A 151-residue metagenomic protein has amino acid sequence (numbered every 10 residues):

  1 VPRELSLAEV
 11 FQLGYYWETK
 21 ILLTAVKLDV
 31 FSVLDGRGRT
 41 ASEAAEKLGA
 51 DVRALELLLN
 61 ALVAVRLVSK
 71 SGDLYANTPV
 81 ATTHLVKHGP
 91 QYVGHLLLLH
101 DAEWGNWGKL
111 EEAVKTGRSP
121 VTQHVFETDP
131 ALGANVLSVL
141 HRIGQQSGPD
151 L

Functional and structural regions predicted by a protein language model:
V1-S6: A general sequence property marking short-to-moderate contiguous segments in secreted/outer-membrane adhesion
L7-G49, R53-L151: Conserved Class I S-adenosyl-L-methionine-dependent methyltransferase catalytic core
